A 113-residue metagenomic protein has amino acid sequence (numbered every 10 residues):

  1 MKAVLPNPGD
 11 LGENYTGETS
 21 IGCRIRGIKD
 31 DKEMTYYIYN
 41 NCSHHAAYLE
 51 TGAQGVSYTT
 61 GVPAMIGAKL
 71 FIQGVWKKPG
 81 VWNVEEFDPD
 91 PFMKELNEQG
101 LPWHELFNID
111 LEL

Functional and structural regions predicted by a protein language model:
M1-L113: C-terminal catalytic/substrate-binding lobe primarily of soluble NAD(P)-dependent oxidoreductases
